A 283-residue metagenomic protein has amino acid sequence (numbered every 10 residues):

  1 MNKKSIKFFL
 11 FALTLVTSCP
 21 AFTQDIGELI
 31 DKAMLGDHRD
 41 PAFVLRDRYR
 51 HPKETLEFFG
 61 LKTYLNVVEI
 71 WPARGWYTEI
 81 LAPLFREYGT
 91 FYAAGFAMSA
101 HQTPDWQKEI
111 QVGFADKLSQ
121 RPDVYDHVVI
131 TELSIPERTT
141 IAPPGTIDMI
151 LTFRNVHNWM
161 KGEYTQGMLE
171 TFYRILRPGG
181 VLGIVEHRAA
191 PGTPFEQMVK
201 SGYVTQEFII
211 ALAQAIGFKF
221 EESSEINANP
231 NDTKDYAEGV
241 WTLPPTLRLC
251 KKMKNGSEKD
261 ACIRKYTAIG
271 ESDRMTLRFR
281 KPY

Functional and structural regions predicted by a protein language model:
V16-S18: N-terminal signal peptide c-region/cleavage motif recognized by signal peptidases
L29-F58, K62: Class I SAM-dependent methyltransferase Rossmann-like catalytic core, especially the SAM/SAH-binding loop
T63-A73: Conserved class I S-adenosyl-L-methionine
A82, T165-P178: A short glycine-rich, Lys/Arg-flanked "PGG" loop and its adjoining helix->strand segment in the class I
F85-R86, W159-M160, L176-R177: Helix-to-beta-strand junctions that scaffold the AdoMet/dcAdoMet cofactor pocket in Class I SAM-dependent enzymes
T140-I150: A short acidic, Gly/Pro-enriched loop at the edge of an enzyme's catalytic core that lines a small-molecule cofactor
G179-H187: Conserved beta-strand signature within the Rossmann-like core of class I S-adenosyl-L-methionine
K259-Y283: C-terminal lobe and adjacent flexible extensions of AdoMet/dcAdoMet transferase-like proteins
